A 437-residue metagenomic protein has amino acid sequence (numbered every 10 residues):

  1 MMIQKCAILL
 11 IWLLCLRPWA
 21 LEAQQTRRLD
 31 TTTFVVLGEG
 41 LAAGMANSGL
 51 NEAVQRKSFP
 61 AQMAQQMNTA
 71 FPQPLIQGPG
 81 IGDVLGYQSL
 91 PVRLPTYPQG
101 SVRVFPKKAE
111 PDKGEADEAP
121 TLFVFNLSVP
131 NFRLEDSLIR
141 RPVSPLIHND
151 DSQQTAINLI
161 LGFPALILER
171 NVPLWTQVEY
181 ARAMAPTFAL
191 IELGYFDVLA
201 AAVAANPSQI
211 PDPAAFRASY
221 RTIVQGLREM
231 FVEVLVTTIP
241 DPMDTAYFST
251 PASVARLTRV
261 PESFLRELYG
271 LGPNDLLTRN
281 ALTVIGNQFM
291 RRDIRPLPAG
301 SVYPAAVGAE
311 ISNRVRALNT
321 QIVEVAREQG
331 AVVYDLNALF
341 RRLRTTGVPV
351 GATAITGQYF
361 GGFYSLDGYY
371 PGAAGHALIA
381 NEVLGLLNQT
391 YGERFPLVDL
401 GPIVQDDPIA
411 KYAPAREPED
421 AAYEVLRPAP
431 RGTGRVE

Functional and structural regions predicted by a protein language model:
M1-C6, Q24: Positively charged n-region of N-terminal signal peptides that target proteins for export
C6-R17: Bacterial N-terminal signal peptides
A20-A23, L75: Boundary at the C-terminal end of the N-terminal hydrophobic targeting segment
T26-L50, V54-Q62, G80-G86, R133 (+6 more regions): Mobile, glycine-rich extracellular loop/lid and propeptide segments that shape or gate substrate/ligand access
R27-D30, G78, D83-I147, M184-A185 (+1 more regions): Conserved catalytic region of serine esterases and O-acyltransferases that act on ester linkages in lipids
A61-L75: Signal peptide-proximal N-terminal region of secreted/periplasmic/extracellular or secretory-lumen proteins
S208-E229, V234, I239, L343-P371: Extended hydrophobic/aromatic segments used for targeting, binding, or gating
L235-S253: Active-site region of glycoside hydrolase catalytic domains
